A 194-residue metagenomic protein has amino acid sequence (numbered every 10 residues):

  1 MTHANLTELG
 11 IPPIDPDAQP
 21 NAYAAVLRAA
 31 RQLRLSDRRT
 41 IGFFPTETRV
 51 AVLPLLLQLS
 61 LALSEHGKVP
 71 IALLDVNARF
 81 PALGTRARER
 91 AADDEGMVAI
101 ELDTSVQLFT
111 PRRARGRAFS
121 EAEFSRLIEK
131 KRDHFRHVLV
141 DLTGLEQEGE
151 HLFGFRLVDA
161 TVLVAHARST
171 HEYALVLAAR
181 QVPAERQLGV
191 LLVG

Functional and structural regions predicted by a protein language model:
T2-L35, R39-V50, E65-L139, G144-E148 (+1 more regions): P-loop/Walker-type NTP enzyme "switch/lid" segment
L55: Hydrophobic positions on the alpha1 helix immediately C-terminal to the Walker A/P-loop
Q58, A62: Active-site signature of alpha/beta-hydrolase-fold catalytic machinery across serine- and Asp/Cys-nucleophile hydrolases
L63-I71, V182-L188: Structural alpha-beta junctions
S120-G194: Conserved catalytic-core segment of NTP-binding enzymes
